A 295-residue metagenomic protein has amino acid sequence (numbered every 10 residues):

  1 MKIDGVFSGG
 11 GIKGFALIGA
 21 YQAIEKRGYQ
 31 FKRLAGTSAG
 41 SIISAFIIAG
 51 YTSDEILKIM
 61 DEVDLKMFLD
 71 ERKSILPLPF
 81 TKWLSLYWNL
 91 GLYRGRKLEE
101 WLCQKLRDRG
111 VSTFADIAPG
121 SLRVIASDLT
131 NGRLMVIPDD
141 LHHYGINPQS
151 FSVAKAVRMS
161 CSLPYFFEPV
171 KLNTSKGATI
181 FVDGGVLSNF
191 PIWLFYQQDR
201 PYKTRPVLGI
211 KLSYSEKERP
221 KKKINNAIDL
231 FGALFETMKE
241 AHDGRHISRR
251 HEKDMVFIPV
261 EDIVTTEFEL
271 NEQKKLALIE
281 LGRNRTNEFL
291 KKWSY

Functional and structural regions predicted by a protein language model:
M1-T37, A45-Y295: Patatin-like phospholipase
